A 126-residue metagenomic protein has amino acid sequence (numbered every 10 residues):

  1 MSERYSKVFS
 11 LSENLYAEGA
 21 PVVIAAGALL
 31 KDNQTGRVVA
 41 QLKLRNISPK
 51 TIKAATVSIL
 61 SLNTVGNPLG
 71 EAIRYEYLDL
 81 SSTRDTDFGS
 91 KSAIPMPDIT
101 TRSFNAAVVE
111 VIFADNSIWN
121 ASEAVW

Functional and structural regions predicted by a protein language model:
M1-K43, I47, S122-W126: Low-complexity, acidic Ser/Thr/Pro/Gly-rich terminal tails and inter-domain linkers that flank the onset of structured
S48, N63-W126: Short, solvent-exposed, Trp/other aromatic-anchored flexible loops in extracytoplasmic proteins
P49-A54: A short beta-turn/strand-edge loop motif at beta-sheet boundaries
T56-L60: Beta-strand signatures of extracellular beta-sandwich domains
